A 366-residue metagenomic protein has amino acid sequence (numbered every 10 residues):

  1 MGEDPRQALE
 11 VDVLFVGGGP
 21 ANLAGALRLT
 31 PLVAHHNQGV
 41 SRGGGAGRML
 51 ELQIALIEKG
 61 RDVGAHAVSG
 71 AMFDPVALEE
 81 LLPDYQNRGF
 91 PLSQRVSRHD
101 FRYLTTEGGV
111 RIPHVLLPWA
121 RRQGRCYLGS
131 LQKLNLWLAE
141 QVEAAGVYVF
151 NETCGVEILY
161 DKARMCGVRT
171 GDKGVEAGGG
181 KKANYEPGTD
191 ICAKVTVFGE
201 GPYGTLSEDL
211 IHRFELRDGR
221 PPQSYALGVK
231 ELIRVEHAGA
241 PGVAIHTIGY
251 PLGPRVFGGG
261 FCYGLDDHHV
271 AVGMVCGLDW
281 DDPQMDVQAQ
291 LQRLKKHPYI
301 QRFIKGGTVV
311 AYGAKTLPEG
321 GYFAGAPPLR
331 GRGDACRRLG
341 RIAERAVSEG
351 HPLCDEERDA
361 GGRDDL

Functional and structural regions predicted by a protein language model:
M1-E10, Q38, A46, G179-G188 (+1 more regions): A short, basic/flexible loop-to-alpha-helix module at the beginning of a structural domain
D4-A21, A55: Beta1/beta-strand and adjacent pyrophosphate-binding region of the FAD-binding site in flavoprotein oxidoreductases
G18-P20, K59, L131: Glycine-rich Rossmann-fold phosphate-binding loop(s) that bind the pyrophosphate of adenine dinucleotide cofactors
A21, D62, Y203: Conserved Rossmann-like nucleotide-cofactor binding loop
R28-V33, G39, G43-G108: N-terminal FAD cofactor-binding segment of flavoenzymes
P31, R48-L50, Q132, L136-W137 (+2 more regions): Predominantly flavin-linked oxidoreductase catalytic cores and closely associated redox partners
G43-E51, R341-V347, D359-L366: Active-site-proximal substrate-binding core of FAD-dependent oxidoreductases
V256, D282-L353, E357: FAD/FMN-dependent oxidoreductases across multiple families
